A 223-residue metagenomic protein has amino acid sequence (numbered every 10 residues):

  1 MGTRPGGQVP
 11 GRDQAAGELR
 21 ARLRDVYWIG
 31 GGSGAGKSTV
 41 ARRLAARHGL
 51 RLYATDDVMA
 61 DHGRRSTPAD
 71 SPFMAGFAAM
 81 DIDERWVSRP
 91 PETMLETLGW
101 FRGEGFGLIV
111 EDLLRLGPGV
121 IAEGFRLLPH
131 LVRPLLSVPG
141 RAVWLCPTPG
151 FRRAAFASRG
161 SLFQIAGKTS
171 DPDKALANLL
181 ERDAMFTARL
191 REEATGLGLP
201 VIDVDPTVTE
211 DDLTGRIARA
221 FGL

Functional and structural regions predicted by a protein language model:
M1-V26: Extreme N-terminal, non-catalytic leader segments that precede Walker-type/kinase nucleotide-binding cores
T3-R4, M185-L223: NTP-dependent small-molecule kinase module
I29: Hydrophobic anchor at the beta1->P-loop junction of P-loop NTPases
G32: P-loop (Walker A) phosphate-binding loop of NTP-binding proteins
K37: Conserved lysine of the Walker
H48-S66: Short beta-strand-centered segment that lines the nucleotide-binding/catalytic pocket of NTP-utilizing
D61-G119, R126: ATP-dependent small-molecule kinase phosphotransfer cores that center on conserved nucleotide phosphate-binding segments
P139-F186: A glycine- and Lys/Arg-enriched "phosphate-lid" helix/loop adjacent to the NTP-binding pocket of small-molecule kinases
